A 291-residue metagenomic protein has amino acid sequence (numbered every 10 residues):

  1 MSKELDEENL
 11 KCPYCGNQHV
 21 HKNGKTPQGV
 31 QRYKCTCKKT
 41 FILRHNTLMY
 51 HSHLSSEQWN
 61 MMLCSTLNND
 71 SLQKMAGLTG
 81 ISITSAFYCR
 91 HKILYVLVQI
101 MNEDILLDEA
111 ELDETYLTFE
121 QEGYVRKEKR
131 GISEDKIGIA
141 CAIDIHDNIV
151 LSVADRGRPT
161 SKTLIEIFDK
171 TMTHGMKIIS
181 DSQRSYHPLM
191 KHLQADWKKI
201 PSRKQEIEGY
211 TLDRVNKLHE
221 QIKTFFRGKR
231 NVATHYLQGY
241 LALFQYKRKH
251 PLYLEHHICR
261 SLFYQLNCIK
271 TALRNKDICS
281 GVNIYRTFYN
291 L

Functional and structural regions predicted by a protein language model:
M1-L291: Residue-level recognition of single "structural anchor" positions that define or cap local secondary structure
